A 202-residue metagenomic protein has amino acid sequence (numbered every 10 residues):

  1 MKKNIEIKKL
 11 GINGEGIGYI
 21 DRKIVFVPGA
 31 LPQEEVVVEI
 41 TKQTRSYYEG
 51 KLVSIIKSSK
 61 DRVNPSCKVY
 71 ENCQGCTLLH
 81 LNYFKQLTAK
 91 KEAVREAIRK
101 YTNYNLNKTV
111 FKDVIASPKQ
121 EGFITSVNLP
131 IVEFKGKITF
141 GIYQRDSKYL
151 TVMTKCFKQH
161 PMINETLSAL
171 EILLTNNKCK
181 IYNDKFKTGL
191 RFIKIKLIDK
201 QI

Functional and structural regions predicted by a protein language model:
M1-I202: Accessory RNA-recognition modules of RNA-modification enzymes
